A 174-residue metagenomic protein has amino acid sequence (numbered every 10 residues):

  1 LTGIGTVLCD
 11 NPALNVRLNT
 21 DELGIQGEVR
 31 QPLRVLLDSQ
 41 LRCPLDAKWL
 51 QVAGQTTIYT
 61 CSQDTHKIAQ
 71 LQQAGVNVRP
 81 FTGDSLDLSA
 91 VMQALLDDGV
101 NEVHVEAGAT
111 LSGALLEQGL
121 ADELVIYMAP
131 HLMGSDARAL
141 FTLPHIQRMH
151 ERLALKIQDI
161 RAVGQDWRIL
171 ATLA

Functional and structural regions predicted by a protein language model:
L1-N101, T110-G113: Active-site ligand-binding patch in enzyme domains
D10, L14, L45-D46, D136-A137 (+2 more regions): Glycine-rich, flexible loop/turn motifs
L41-C43, S85, H131, G164-W167: Residue-level detector of flexible, active-site-proximal loop/helix-junction positions within diverse enzyme catalytic
G108-A114, H131-L132: Small/polar glycine-rich anion-binding or flexible loop at a beta-alpha turn
Q118-L155: Flexible, gly/pro- and Lys/Arg-enriched active-site loops
P144-A174: Conserved histidine-centered catalytic loops in small-molecule metabolism enzymes
